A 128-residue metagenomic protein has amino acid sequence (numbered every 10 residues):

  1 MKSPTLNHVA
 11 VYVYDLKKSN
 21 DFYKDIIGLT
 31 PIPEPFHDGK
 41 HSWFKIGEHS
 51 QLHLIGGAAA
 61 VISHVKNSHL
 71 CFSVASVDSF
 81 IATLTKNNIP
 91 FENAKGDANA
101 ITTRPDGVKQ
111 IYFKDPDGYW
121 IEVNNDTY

Functional and structural regions predicted by a protein language model:
M1-K17, S68-L70, T127: N-terminal beta-strand motif that seeds the catalytic metal site of vicinal oxygen chelate
S3-T5, I62-N67, R104-P105: Short glycine-enriched loop/turn motifs at secondary-structure junctions
V11-Q51: Core segments of cupin and vicinal oxygen chelate
L16, L70-D117: Vicinal oxygen chelate
E48-Q51, V61, A75-S79: Short, charged/polar surface micro-motifs in flexible loops or helix N-caps
R104, V123-Y128: Short beta->alpha transition motifs characteristic of CBS
